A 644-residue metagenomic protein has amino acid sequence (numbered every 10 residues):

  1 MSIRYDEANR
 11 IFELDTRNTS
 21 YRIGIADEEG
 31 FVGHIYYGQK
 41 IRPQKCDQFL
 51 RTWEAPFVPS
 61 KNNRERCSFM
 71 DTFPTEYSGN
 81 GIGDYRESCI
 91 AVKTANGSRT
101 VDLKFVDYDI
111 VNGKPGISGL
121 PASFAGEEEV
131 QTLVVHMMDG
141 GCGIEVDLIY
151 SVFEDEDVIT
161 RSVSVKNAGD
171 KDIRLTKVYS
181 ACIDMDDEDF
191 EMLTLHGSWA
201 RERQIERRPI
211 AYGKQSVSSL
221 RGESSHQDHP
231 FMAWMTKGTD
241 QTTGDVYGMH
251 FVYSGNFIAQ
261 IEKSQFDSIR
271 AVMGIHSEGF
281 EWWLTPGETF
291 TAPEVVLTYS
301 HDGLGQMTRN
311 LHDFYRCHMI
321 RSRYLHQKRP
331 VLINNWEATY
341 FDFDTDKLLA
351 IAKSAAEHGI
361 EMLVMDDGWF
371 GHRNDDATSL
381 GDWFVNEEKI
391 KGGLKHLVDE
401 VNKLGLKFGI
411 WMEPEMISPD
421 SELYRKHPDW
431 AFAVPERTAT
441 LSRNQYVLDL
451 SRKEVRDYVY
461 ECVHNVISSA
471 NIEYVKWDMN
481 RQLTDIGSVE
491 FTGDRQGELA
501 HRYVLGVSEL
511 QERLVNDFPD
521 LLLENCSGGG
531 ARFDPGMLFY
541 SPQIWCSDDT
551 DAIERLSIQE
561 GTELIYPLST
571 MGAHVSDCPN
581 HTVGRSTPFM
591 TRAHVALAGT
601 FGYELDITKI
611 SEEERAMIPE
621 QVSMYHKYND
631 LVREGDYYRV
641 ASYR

Functional and structural regions predicted by a protein language model:
M1-I3, E604-R644: Glycan-recognition and catalytic regions of carbohydrate-active enzymes
Y5, R10-E13, R17, Y21 (+2 more regions): Polysaccharide-binding surfaces and accessory modules of carbohydrate-active proteins
A91, S98-F105, W282-H301: Short Pro-Gly-centered flexible turn/kink motifs
K328-P330, E337-F341, N386-E388, K407-G409 (+2 more regions): Active-site-adjacent "subsite" loops/lids of carbohydrate-active enzymes
K347-F370: Catalytic domains of carbohydrate-active enzymes, especially glycoside hydrolases
S354, H358-I360, L448-D478, L510 (+1 more regions): An active-site-proximal structural segment forming one wall of the substrate-binding cleft that immediately precedes
G371-Y424, E512-N516, D520: Acidic/aromatic-lined carbohydrate-recognition and catalytic surfaces of CAZymes acting on diverse glycans
S418, L423-D457, H501-T608: Glycan-recognition surfaces
